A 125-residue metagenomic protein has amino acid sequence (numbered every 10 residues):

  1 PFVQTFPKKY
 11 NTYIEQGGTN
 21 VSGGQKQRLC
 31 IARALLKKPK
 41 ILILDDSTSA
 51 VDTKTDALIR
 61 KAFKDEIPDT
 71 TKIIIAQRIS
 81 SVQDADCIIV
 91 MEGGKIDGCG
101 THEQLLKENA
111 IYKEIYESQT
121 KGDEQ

Functional and structural regions predicted by a protein language model:
P1-E15, K54, I111-E114: Conserved "ABC signature" C-loop
L36-K40, D69: A short, proline-enriched helix->beta-strand linker immediately N-terminal to the Walker B motif in ABC-type P-loop
L42-D45: Catalytic Walker B motif of ABC-type/P-loop ATPase nucleotide-binding domains
D65-A76, V82: Conserved catalytic loops of ABC-family nucleotide-binding domains
Q83-V90, A110-I111: Conserved catalytic segment of ABC-fold P-loop ATPases
C99-G100: ABC ATPase "signature
